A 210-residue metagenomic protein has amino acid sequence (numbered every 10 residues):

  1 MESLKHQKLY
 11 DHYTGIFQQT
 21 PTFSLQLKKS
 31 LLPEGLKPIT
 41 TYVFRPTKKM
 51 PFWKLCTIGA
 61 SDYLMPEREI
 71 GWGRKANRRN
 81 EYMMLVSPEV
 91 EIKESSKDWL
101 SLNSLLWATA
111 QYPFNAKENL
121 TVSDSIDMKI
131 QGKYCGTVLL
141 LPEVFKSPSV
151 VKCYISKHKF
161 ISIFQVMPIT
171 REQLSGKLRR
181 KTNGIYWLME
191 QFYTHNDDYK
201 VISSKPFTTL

Functional and structural regions predicted by a protein language model:
M1-E67, G73-R78, M83-L210: Acidic, proline/glycine-rich low-complexity IDRs
